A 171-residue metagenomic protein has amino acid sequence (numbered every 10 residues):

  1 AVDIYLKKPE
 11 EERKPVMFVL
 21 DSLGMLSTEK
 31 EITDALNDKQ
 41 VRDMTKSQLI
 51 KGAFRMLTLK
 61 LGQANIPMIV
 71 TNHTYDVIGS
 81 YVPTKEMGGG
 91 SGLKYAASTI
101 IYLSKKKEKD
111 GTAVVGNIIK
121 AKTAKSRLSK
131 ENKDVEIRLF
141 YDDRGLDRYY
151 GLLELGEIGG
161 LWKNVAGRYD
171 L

Functional and structural regions predicted by a protein language model:
A1-G52: Conserved inter-motif catalytic segment of the P-loop NTP-binding fold
D43-G159: Phosphate-binding/switch region of NTP-binding enzymes
N164-L171: Terminal-proximal interaction/regulatory segments of ATP-powered molecular machines
